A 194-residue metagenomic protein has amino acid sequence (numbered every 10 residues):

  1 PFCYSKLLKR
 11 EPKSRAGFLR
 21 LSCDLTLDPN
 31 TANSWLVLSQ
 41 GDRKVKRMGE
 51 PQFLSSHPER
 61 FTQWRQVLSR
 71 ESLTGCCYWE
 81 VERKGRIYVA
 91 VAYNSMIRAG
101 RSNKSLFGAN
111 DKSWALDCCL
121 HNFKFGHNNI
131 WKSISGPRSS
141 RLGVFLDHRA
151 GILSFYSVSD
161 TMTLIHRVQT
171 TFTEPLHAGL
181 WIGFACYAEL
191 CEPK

Functional and structural regions predicted by a protein language model:
P1-K194: Beta-rich ligand-recognition domains in immune and ubiquitin systems
